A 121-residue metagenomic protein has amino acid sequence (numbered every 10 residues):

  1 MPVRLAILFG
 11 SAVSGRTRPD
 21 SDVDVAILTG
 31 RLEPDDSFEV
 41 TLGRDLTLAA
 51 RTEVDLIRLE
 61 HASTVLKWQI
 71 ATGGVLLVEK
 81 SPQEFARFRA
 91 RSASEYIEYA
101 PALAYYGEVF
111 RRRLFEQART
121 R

Functional and structural regions predicted by a protein language model:
M1-L5, V13-P19, G30-R121: Catalytic core of pol beta-like nucleotidyltransferases
S21-V23: Conserved loop-to-beta-strand segment in the C-terminal subdomain of adenylate-forming
V25-L28: Short beta-strand->loop micro-motif that forms the acidic, two-metal-ion catalytic signature in nucleotide-processing
